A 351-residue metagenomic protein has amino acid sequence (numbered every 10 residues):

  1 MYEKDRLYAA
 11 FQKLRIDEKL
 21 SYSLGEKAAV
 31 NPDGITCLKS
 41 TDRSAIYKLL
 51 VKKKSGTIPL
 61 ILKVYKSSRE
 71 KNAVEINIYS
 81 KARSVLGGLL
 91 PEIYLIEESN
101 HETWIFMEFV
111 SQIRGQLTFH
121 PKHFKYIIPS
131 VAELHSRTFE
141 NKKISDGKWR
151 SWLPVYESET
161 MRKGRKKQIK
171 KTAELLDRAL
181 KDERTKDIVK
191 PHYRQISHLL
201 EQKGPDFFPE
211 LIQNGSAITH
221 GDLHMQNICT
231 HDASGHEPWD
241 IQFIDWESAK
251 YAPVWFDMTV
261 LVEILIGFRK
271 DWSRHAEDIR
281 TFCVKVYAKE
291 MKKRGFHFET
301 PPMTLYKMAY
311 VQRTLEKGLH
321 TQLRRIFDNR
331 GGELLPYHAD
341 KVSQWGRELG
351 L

Functional and structural regions predicted by a protein language model:
M1-P32: Juxta-kinase regulatory segment immediately upstream of eukaryotic protein kinase catalytic domains
T36-K52, G56, L200-V254: Active-site acidic catalytic loop and adjacent metal/ATP-binding pocket of ATP-dependent phosphoryl transfer enzymes
Y47-A73: ATP-binding glycine-rich loop module of kinase domains
L50, P91-E97: Conserved beta-strand elements flanking the ATP-binding pocket of the protein kinase catalytic core
K63-I93, K122-I127: A conserved alpha-helical element in kinase catalytic cores
N77, S248, W255-G295, V311-E333: Active-site activation/catalytic loop segments of kinase-like enzymes and analogous catalytic loops in related
L95-I127: Conserved structural core of kinase catalytic domains
I113-K125, K142-H220, H231-D232: ATP-dependent phospho-/nucleotidyl transfer catalytic cores
